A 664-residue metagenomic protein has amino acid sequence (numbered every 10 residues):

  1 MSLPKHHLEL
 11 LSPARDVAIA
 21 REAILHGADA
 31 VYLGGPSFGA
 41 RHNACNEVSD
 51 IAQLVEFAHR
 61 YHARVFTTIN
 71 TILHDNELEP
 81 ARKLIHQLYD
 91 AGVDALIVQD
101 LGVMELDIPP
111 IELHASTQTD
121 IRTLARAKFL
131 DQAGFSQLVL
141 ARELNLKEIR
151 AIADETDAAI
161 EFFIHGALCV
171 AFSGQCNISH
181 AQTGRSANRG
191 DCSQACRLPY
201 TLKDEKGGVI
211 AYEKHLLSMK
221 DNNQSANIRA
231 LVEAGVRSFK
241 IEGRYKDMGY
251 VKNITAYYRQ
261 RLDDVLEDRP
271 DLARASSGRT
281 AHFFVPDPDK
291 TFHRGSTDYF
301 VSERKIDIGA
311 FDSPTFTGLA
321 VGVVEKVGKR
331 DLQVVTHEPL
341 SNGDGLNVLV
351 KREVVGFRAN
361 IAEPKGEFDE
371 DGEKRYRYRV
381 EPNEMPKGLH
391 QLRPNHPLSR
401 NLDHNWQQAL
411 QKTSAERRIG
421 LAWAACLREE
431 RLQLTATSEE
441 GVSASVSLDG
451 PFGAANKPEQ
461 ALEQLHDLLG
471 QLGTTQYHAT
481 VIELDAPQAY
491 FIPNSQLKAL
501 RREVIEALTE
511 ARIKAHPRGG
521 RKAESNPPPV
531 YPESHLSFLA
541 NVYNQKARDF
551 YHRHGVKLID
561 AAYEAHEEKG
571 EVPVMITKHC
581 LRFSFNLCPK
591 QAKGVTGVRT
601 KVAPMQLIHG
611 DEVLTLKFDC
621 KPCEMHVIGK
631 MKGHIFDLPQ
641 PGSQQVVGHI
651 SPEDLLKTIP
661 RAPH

Functional and structural regions predicted by a protein language model:
M1-H26, A30-L33, S37-A40, L54-V55 (+4 more regions): Surface-exposed amphipathic alpha-helical tracts and adjacent flexible/coil segments at the periphery of soluble enzymes
N43-A52: Aromatic- and glycine-enriched glycan-recognition loops and surfaces that form the carbohydrate-binding subsites
Q99-V103: Short, polar loop motifs at secondary-structure junctions
M104-P109: Short active-site loop/helix that positions an aromatic residue
R122-R126: Short, glycine/polar-rich helix-capping loops at beta-to-alpha or helix-loop-helix junctions that flank or form
